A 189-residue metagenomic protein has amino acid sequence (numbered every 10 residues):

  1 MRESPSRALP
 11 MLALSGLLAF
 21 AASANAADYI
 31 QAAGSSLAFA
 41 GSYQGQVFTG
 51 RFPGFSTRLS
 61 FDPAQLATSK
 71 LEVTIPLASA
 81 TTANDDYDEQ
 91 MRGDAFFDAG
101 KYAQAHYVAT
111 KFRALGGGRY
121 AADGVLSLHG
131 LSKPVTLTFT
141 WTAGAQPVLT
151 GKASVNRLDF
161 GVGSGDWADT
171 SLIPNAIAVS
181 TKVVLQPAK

Functional and structural regions predicted by a protein language model:
M1-S6: N-terminal secretory signal peptides that target proteins for export/translocation
P10-A21: Bacterial N-terminal signal peptides
A24-K189: Low-complexity, acidic/polar, glycine-enriched regions of mature
